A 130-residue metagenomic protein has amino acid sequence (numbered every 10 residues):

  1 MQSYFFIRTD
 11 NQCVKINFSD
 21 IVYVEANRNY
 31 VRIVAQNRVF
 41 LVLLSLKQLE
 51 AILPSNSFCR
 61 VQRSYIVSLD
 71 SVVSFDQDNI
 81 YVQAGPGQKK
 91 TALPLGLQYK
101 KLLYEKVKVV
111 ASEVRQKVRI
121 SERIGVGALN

Functional and structural regions predicted by a protein language model:
M1-N130: Basic, polyanion-interacting recognition surfaces, primarily in bacterial LytTR/OmpR-type DNA-binding effector domains
